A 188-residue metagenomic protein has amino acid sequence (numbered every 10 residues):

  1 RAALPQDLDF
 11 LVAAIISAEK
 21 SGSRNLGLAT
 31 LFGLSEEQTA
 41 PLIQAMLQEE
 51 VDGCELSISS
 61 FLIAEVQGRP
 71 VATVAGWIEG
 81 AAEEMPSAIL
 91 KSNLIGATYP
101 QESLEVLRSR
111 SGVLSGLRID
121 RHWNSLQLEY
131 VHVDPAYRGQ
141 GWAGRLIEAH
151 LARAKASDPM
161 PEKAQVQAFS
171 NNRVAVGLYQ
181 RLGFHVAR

Functional and structural regions predicted by a protein language model:
R1-A13, E19-L26, E79: A short beta-loop-alpha structural element at the N-terminal edge of CoA-dependent acyl/N-acetyltransferase catalytic
G33-F61, E65-Q67, S115-G116: Active-site rim helix/loop that mediates acceptor-substrate recognition in acyltransferases
I63, R69-I78, S115, Q127 (+1 more regions): Conserved beta-strand in the GNAT
G80-S125: Conserved acyl-donor/pantetheine-binding loop and adjacent beta-alpha core of acyl/acetyltransferases and related
N124-L126, A154-Q167: Conserved GNAT acetyl-CoA-binding A-motif
L128-R138, Q165-A175: Conserved beta-strand-loop-alpha-helix junction that forms the acyl-donor binding cleft
V133, G139-R153, G177-R181: Conserved acetyl-CoA-binding loop-helix of GNAT-fold acetyltransferases
H185-R188: Conserved catalytic-core motifs of GNAT/GCN5-like acyltransferases
